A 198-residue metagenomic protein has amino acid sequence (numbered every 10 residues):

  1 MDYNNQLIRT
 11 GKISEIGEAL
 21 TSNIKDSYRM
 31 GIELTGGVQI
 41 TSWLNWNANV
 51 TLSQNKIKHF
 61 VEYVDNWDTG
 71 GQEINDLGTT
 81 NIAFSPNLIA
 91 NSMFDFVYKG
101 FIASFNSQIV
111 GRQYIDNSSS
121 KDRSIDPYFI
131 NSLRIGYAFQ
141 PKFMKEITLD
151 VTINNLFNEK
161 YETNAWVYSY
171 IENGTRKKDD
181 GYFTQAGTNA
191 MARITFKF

Functional and structural regions predicted by a protein language model:
D2-N4, I16-N117: Gram-negative outer-membrane beta-barrel transporters
L7-T10, S14, R112, K160: A short secondary-structure junction motif
R9-K12, E62-D65, T163-Y170: Short, flexible, mixed-charge acidic loops at enzyme active sites
T10, G31, H59, K142 (+1 more regions): A broad, structure-centric signal for solvent-exposed, well-ordered loop/edge residues that line or flank functional
N47, T80-F198: Conserved C-terminal beta-signal and adjacent last beta-strands/turns of outer-membrane beta-barrel proteins
